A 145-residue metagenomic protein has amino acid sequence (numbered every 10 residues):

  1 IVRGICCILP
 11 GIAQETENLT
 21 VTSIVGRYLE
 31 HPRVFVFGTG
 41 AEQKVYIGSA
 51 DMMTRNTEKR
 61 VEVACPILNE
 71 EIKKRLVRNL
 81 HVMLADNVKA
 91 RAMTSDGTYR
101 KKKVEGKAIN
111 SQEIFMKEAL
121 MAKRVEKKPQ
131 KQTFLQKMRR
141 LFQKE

Functional and structural regions predicted by a protein language model:
I1-E145: PLD/PLD-like phosphodiesterase catalytic module centered on the HKD motif
